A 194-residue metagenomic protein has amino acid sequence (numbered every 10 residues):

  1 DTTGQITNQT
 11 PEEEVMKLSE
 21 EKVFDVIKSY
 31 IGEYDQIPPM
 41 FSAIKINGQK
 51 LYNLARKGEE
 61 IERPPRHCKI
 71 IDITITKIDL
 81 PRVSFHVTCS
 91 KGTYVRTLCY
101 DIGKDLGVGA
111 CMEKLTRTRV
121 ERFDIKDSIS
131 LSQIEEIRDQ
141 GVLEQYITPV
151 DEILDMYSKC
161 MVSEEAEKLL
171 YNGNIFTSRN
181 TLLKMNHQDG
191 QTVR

Functional and structural regions predicted by a protein language model:
D1-R194: Catalytic/RNA-binding core of pseudouridine synthases
